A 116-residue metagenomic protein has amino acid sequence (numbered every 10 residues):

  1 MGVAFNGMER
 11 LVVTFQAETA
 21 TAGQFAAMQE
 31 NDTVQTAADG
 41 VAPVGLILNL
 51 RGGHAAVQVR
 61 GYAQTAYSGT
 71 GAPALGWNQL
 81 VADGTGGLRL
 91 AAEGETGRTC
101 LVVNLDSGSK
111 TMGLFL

Functional and structural regions predicted by a protein language model:
M1-L116: Surface-exposed, low-hydrophobicity beta-strand/loop segments enriched in small/polar/acidic residues
